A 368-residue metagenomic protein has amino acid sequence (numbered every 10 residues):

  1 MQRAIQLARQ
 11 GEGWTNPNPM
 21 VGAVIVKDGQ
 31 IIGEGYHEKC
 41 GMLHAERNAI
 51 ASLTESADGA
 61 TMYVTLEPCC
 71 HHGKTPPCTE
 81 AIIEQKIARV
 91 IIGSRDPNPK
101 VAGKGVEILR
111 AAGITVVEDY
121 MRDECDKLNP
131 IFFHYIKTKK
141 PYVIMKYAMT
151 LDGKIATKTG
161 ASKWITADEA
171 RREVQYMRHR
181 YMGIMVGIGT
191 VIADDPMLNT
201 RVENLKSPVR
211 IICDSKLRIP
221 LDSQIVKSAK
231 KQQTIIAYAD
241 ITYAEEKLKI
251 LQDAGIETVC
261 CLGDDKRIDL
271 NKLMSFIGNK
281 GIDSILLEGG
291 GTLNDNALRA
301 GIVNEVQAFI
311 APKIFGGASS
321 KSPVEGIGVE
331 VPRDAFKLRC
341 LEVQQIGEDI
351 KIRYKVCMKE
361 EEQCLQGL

Functional and structural regions predicted by a protein language model:
M1-L43: N-terminal subdomain of lithium-sensitive/metallo-dependent phosphomonoesterases centered on the IMPase/IPPase/PAP
M1-Q2, L7-N18, A57, K74 (+2 more regions): Enzymes that bind and transform nitrogen-containing heteroaromatic metabolites
Q2, Q6-R9, G33, H44-R47 (+4 more regions): A broad detector of short, well-ordered amphipathic alpha-helices that serve as recognition/interaction surfaces
G13-T15, M42, V106, Y120-A148: Proteins enriched for Cys/Gly/acidic motifs involved in redox and nucleic-acid/cofactor modification
P19-V21, M121-E124, G289: Short, conserved alpha-helical segments within structured domains
I25-E124, V209, I235, D240-T242 (+1 more regions): Zn2+-dependent cytidine deaminase-like catalytic core
K27, K137-T138, K355-C357: Active-site beta-strand termini and strand-to-loop segments that position acidic
N98-A102, E118-M121, I136-K140, K163-A167: Short capping loops/turns at secondary-structure boundaries
